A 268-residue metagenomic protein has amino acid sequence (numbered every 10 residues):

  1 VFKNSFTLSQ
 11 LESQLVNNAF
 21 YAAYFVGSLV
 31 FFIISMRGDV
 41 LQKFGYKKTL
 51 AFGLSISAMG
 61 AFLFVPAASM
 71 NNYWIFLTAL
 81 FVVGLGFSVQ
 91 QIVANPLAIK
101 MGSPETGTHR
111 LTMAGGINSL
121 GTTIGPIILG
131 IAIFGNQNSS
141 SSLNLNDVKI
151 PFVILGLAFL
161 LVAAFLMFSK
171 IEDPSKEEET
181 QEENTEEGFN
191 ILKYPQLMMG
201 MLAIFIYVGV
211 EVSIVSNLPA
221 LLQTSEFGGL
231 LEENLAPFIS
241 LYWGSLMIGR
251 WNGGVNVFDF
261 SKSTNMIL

Functional and structural regions predicted by a protein language model:
L8-F20, Y46, F76, L111 (+3 more regions): Juxtamembrane helix-start elements in MFS-like secondary transporters
Q14-D39, S240-G253: Central cavity-lining transmembrane alpha-helices of secondary-active solute carriers, predominantly the Major
S28-W74: Conserved MFS/SLC helix-loop-helix module at the cytosolic interface between two early adjacent transmembrane helices
Y73-Q90: Hydrophobic core of transmembrane alpha-helices in multi-pass small-molecule transporters, especially MFS/SLC-type
V89-S103: Intracellular juxtamembrane helix-capping segments at the cytosolic ends of symmetry-related transmembrane helices
T106-F134: Glycine-rich segments within core transmembrane alpha-helices of 12-TM secondary carriers
G125, L129-N138, V153-T180: C-terminal membrane-cytosol helix-exit motif in multi-pass small-molecule transporters
P126, F189-M247: Extracytoplasmic gate region of multi-pass secondary transporters
